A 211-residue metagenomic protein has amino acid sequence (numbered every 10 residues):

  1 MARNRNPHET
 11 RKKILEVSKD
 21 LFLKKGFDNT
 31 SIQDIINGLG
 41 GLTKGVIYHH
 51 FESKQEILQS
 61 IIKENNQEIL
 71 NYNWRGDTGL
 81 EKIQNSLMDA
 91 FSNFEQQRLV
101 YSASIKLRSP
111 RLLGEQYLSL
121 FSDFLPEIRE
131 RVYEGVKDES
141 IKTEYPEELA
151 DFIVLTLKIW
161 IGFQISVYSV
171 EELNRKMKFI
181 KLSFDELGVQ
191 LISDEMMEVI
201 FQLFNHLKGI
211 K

Functional and structural regions predicted by a protein language model:
T10-S18, I35, I61-N65, I69 (+1 more regions): Generic hydrophobic, amphipathic alpha-helix propensity
K13, L21-E56, S60: Helix-turn-helix
K54, I61, N65, L87-A90 (+2 more regions): Hydrophobic/aromatic residues within well-ordered alpha-helical segments
S60, N71-S102, A150-I153: Hydrophobic alpha-helical connector segments
Q84, R129, Y133, P146-V154 (+1 more regions): Short, well-structured alpha-helical segments
E95-E148, I161: Short secondary-structure transition hinges
Y133, S169-K211: C-terminal peripheral helix-coil segments that are non-catalytic and often amphipathic
E148-I180: Active-site/pore-lining binding-face segments in mid-to-C-terminal subdomains
